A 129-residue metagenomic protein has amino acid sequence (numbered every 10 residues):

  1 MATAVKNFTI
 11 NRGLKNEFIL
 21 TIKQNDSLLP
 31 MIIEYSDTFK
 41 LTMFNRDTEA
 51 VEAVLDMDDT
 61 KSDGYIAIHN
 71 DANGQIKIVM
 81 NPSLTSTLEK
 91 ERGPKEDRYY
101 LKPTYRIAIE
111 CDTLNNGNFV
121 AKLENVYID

Functional and structural regions predicted by a protein language model:
M1-D129: Contiguous segments within soluble domain cores/interaction surfaces
